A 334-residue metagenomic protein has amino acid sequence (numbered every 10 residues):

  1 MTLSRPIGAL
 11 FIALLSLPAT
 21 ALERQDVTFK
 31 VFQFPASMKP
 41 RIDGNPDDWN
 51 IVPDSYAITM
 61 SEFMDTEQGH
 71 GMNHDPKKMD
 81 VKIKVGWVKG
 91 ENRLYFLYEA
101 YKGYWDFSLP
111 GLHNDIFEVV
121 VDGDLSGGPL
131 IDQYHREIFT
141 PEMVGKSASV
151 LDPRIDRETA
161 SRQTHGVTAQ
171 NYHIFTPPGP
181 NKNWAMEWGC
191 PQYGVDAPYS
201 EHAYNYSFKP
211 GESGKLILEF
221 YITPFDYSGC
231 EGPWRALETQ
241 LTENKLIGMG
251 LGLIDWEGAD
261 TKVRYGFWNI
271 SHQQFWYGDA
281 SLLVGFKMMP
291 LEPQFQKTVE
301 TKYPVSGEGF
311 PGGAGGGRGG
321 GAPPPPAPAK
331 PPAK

Functional and structural regions predicted by a protein language model:
M1, S16-P18, F220: Generic low-polarity alpha-helical segments
M1-G8: Bacterial N-terminal signal peptides that target proteins for export
G8-S16: Bacterial N-terminal signal peptides
A21-K334: Structural preference for beta-rich elements and adjacent junctions enriched in aromatics
